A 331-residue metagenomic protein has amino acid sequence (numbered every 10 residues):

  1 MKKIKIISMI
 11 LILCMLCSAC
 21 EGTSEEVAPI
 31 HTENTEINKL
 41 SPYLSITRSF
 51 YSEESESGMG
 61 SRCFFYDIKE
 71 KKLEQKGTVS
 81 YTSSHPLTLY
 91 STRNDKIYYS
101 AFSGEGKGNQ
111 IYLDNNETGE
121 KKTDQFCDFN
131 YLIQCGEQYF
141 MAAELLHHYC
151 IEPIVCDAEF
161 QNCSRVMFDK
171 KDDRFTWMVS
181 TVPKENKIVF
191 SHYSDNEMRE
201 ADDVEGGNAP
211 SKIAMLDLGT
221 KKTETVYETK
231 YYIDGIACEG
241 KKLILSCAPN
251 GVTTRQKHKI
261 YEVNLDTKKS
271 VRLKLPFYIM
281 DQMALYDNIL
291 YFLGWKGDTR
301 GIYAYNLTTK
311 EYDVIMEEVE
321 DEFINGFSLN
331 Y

Functional and structural regions predicted by a protein language model:
L16-A19: C-terminal motif of bacterial Sec signal peptides marking the signal peptidase cleavage site
S24-L73: An edge-strand/N-cap motif at the start of beta-rich repeat modules
I30-I37, T82-R93, Q125-E137, D173-P183 (+3 more regions): Repeated scaffold domains used in trafficking and secretory/extracellular systems, primarily beta-propellers
L44-G58, L145, F190-N208, A248-R255: Short, conserved, GDST-rich strand-edge loop motifs in beta-rich repeat architectures
L44-R48, Y99-S100, F140-A143, V189-H192 (+2 more regions): Residue position within the beta-strands of beta-propeller blades
I68-K71, D114-G119, D157-Q161, D217-K221 (+2 more regions): Short loop/turn segments that connect beta-strands within beta-propeller blades
L73-S80, K121-C127, C163-D169, E224-E228 (+2 more regions): Beta-propeller fold detector
G301-Y303, T308-Y331: Blade-level signature of beta-propeller repeat domains, shared across WD40, Kelch, NHL, RCC1 and BNR/Asp-box propellers
